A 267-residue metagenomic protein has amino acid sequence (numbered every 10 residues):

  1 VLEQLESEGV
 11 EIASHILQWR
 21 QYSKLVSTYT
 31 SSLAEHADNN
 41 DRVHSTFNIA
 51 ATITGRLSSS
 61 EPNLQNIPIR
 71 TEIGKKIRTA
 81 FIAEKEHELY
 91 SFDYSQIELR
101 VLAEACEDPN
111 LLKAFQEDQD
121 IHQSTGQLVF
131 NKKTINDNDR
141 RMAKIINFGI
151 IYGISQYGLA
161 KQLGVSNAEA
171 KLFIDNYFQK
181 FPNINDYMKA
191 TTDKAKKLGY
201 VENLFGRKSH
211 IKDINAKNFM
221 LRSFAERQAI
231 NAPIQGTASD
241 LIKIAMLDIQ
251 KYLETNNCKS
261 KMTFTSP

Functional and structural regions predicted by a protein language model:
V1-P267: Conserved catalytic core of nucleotide polymerization and phosphodiester-bond processing enzymes
